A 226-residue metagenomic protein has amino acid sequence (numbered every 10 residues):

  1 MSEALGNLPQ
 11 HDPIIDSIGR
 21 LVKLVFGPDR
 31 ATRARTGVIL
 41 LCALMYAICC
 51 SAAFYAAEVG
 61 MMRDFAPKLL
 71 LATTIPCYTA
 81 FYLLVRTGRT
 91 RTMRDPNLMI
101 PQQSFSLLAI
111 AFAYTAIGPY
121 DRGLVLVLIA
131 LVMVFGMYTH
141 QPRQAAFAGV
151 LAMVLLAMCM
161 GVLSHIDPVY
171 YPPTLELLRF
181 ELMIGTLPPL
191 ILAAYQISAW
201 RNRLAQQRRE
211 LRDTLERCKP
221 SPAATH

Functional and structural regions predicted by a protein language model:
M1-L98: N-terminal juxtamembrane segment and adjoining first transmembrane helix
I14, L124-L126: Generic alpha-helical segment signature
M45-A47, S104-A109: Core segments of transmembrane alpha-helices that mediate helix-helix packing or line hydrophobic substrate/ligand
C49-T74, G88-M99, A116-L124, Y138-R203: Alpha-helical transmembrane segments and their interfaces in multipass membrane proteins
S104-L107, L126-V132: Hydrophobic alpha-helical segments embedded in the membrane of multi-pass proteins
T186, A193-Q196, W200-T225: Amphipathic coiled-coil signal-transmission "stalk" helices
